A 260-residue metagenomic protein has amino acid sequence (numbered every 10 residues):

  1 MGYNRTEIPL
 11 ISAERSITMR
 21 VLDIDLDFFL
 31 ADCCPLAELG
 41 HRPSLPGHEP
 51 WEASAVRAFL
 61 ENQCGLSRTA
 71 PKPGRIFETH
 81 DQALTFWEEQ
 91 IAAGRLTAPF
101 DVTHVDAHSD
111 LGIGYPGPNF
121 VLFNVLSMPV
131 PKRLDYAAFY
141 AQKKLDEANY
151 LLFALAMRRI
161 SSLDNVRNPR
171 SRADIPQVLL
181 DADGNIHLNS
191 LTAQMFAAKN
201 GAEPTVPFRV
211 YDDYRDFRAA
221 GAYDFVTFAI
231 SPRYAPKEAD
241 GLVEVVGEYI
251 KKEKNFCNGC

Functional and structural regions predicted by a protein language model:
Y3-T18: Short, Lys/Arg-enriched N-terminal segments with co-localized hydrophobic residues within the first ~10-30 amino acids
R20-C260: Conserved alpha-helical scaffold segments that buttress catalytic/binding sites
